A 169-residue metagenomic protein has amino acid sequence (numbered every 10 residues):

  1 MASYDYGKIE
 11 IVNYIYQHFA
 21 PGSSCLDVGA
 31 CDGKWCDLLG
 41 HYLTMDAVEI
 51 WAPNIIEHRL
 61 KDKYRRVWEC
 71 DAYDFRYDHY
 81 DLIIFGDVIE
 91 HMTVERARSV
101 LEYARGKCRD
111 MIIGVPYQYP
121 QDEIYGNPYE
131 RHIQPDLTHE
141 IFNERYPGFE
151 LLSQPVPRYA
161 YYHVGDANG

Functional and structural regions predicted by a protein language model:
M1-L82, E95-L101, N127-N168: Conserved N-terminal segment of class I S-adenosyl-L-methionine
G33, V88, P116: Flexible loop residues that form catalytic and substrate-binding hotspots at small-molecule/glycan-binding clefts
A52, Q118-Y119: Short, glycine/serine-rich, charged loops/turns that create anion-binding and catalytic segments at active sites
L82-V88: A short beta-strand submotif of the Rossmann-like class I SAM-dependent methyltransferase core that lines
H91-M92: A short His-aromatic
Y103-K107: Conserved helix-to-beta-strand junction in the class I
C108-Q118: Conserved beta-strand signature within the Rossmann-like core of class I S-adenosyl-L-methionine
P120-G126: A short acidic, helix-capping loop that chelates divalent metal ions and anchors anionic groups
